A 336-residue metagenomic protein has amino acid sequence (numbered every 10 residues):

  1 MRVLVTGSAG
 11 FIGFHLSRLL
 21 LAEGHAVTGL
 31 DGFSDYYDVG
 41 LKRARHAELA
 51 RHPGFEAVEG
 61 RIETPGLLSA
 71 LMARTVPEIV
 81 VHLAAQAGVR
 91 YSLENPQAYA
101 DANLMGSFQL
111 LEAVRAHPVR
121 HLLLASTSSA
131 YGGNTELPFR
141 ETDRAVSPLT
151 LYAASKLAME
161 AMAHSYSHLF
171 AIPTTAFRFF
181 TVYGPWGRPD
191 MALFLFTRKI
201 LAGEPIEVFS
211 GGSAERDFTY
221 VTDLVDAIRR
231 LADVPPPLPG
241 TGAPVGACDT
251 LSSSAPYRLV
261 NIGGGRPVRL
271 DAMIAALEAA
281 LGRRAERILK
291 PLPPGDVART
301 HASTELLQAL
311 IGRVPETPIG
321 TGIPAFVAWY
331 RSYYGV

Functional and structural regions predicted by a protein language model:
M1-V182, R313, A325, W329-Y333: N-terminal Rossmann-like NAD(P)+-binding domain of SDR-like oxidoreductases, especially those catalyzing
L19, I200-V336: C-terminal substrate-binding subdomain of Rossmann-fold SDR/epimerase-dehydratase oxidoreductases
G32, V39-R43, N134-L137, G187-D190 (+3 more regions): Short aromatic-enriched loop/helix-cap "lid" or pocket-rim segments at secondary-structure transitions that line
E63, A87, G187, V268 (+1 more regions): Short alpha-helical
G66, L104-E112, D190, T222-A232: Conserved active-site region of classical short-chain dehydrogenase/reductase
A130-Y131, V182-G184, A214, L224: Conserved sequence/active-site signature of Rossmann-fold short-chain dehydrogenase/reductase
A158, M162, Y166, F196 (+2 more regions): Hydrophobic alpha-helix immediately C-terminal to the catalytic Tyr-X-X-X-Lys motif of short-chain
